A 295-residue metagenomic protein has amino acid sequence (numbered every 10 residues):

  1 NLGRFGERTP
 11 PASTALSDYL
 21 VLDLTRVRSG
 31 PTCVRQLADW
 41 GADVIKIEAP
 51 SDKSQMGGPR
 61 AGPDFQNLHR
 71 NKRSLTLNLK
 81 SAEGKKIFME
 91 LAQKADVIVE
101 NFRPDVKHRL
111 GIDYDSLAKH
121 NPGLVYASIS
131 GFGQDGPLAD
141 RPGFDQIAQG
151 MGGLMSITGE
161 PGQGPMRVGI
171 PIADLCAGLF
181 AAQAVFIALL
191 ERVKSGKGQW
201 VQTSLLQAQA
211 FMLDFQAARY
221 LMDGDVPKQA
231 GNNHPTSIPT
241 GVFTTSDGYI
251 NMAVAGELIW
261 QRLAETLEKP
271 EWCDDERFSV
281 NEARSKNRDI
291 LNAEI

Functional and structural regions predicted by a protein language model:
N1-K194: N-terminal helix-loop segment corresponding to the beta1-alpha1 unit of nucleotide/adenylate-binding folds
Q36, Q146-Q149, Q199-Q202, Q207-Q209 (+1 more regions): Glutamine-centric residue-chemistry signal
F65, A230-P235, T240-V242: Short Gly/Pro-enriched turn/cap motifs at secondary-structure boundaries
L75, P227, I250-N251: Short, isolated positions in well-ordered beta-strands
N78, E100, T203-L206, M252-V254: Active-site-adjacent beta-strand anchor residues
Q134, G162-P171, V193-Q209, K228-P235 (+1 more regions): Conserved Rossmann-fold dehydrogenase catalytic segment
G178-G198, F211-G224, A264-E271: Oxidoreductase and adenylate-handling cofactor-binding alpha/beta cores
I238-I295: Aromatic-enriched alpha-helical interface/lid elements that frame and gate functional surfaces
